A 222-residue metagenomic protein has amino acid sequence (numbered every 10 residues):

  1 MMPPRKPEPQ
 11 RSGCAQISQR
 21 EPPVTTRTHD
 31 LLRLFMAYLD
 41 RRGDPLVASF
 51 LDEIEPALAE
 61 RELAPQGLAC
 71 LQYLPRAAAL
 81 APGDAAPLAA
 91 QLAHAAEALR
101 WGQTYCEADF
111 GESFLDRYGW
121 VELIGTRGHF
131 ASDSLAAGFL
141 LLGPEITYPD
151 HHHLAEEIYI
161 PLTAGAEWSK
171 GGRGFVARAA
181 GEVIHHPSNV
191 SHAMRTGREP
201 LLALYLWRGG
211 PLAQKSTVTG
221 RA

Functional and structural regions predicted by a protein language model:
P7-R11, R20: Cationic, low-complexity basic patches in intrinsically disordered or flexible, solvent-exposed regions
E21-D133: A short, N-terminal "cap"/entry segment at the start of jelly-roll beta-barrel domains of the cupin/DSBH fold
T126-G128, S134-P149: A mid-sequence, solvent-exposed acidic-amphipathic segment
F139-P144, H152-E167: Short, conserved beta-strand element in jelly-roll/cupin
Y148-H151, E167-S169, H186, S191-G197: Short beta-strand His + acidic residue motifs that chelate non-heme Fe in jelly-roll/DSBH and cupin folds
E157-P161, H185, R198-S216: A short hydrophobic beta-strand segment most commonly corresponding to one strand of the jelly-roll/cupin
G172-N189: Short acidic-glycine-tyrosine-enriched beta hairpin
